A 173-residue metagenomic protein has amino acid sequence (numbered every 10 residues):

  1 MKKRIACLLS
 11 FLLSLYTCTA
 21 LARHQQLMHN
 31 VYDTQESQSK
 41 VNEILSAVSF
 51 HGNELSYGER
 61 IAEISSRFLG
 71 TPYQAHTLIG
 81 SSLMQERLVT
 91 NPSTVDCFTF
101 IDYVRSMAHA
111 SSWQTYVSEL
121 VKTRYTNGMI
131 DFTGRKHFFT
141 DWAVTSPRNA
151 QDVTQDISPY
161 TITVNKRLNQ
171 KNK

Functional and structural regions predicted by a protein language model:
M1-R4: Positively charged n-region of N-terminal signal peptides that target proteins for export
L15-T17: N-terminal signal peptide c-region/cleavage motif recognized by signal peptidases
H24-T99: Cationic-aromatic interfacial patches
F68-K173: Acidic/His-rich structured neighborhood in mature extracellular/periplasmic domains
